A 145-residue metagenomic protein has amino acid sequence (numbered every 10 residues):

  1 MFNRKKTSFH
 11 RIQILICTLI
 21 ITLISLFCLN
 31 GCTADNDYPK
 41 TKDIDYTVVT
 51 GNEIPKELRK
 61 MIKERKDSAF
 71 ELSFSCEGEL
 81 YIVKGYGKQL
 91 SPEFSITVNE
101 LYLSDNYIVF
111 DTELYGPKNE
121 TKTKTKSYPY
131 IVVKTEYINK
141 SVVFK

Functional and structural regions predicted by a protein language model:
F2, F9-C17, L26-K145: Exposed, flexible binding/inhibitory loops of compact, secreted disulfide-stabilized domains
